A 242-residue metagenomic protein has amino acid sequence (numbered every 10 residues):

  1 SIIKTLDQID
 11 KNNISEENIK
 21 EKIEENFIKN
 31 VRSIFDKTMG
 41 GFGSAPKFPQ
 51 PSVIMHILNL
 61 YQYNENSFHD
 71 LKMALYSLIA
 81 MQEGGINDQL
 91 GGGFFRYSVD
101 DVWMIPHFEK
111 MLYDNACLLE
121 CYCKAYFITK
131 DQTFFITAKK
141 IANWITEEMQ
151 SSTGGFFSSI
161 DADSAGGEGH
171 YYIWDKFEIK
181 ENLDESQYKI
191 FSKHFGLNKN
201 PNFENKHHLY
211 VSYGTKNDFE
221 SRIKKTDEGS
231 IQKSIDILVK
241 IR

Functional and structural regions predicted by a protein language model:
S1-R242: Replace the tail clause
